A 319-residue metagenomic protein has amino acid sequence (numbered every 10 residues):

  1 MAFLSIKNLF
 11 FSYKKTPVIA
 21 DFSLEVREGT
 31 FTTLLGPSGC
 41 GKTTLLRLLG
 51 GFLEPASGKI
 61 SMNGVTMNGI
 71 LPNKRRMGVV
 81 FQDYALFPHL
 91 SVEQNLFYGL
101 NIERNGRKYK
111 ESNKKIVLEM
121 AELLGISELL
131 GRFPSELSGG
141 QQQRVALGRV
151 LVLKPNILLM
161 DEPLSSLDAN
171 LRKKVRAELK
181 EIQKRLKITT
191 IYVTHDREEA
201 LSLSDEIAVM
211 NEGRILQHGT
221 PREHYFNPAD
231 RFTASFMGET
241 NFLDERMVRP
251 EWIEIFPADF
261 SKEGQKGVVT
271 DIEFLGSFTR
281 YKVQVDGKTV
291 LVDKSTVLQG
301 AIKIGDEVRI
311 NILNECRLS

Functional and structural regions predicted by a protein language model:
L35-P37: The feature captures the beta-strand-to-loop junction immediately N-terminal to the Walker
G50: Helix-to-loop junction immediately C-terminal to a conserved catalytic motif
A56-K59, E212: Conserved coupling/switch loops of ABC nucleotide-binding domains, chiefly the family-specific signature
G58-T66: Conserved ABC transporter NBD signature motif
P72-G78, Q82, L86-A229: ABC ATPase nucleotide-binding domains
G238-E273, T289, T296-S319: Glycine/charge-rich catalytic "coupling/switch" loops of P-loop NTPases
